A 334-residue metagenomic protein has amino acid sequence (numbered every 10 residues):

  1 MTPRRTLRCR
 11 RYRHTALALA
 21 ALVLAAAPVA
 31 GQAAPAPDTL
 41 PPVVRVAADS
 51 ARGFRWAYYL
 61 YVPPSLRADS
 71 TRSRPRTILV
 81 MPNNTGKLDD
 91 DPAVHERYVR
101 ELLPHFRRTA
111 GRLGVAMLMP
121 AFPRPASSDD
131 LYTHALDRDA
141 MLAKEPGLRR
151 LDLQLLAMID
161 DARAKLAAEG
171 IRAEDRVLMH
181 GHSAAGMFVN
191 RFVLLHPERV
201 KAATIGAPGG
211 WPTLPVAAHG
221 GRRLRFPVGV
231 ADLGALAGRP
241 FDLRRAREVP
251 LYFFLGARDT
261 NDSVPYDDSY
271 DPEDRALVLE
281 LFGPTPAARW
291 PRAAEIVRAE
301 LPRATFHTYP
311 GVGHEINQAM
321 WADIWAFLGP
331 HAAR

Functional and structural regions predicted by a protein language model:
T2-L17: Bacterial N-terminal signal peptides that target proteins for export
A16-A26: Bacterial N-terminal signal peptides
G31-I78, G86, D90-A93, R107 (+6 more regions): A domain-start/cap signature at the N-terminus of enzymes
T85-I159, A294: Active-site machinery of serine-nucleophile hydrolases
D137-H180, A184, V200: Gly/Ser-rich "nucleophile elbow"/oxyanion-hole loop immediately N-terminal to the catalytic nucleophile in hydrolases
G186-L195: Short glycine-enriched nucleophile-adjacent loop and the immediately C-terminal alpha-helix near the catalytic center
A202, A207-A299: The feature captures the conserved acid-bearing segment of alpha/beta-hydrolase catalytic domains
F254, A288-R334: C-terminal catalytic histidine-bearing segment of alpha/beta-hydrolase fold enzymes
